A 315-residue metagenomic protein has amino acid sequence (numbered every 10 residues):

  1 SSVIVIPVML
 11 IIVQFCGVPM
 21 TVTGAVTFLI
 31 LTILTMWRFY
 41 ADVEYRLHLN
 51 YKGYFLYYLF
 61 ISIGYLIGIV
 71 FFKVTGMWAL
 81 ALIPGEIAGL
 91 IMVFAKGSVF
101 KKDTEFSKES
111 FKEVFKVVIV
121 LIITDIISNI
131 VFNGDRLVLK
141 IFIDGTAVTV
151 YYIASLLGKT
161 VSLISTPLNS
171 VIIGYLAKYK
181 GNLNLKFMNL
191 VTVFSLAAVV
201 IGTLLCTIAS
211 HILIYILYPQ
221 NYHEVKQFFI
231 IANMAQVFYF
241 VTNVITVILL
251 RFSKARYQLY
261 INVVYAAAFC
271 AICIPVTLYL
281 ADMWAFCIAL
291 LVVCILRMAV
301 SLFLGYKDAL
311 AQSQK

Functional and structural regions predicted by a protein language model:
S1-Q14, P19, G181-L205, G305: Membrane-water interface segments that mark the loop-to-transmembrane alpha-helix transition
I12-F28, I208-V237, W284: Interfacial segments at transmembrane-helix termini and the short loops linking adjacent helices
V22, S110-V117, L121, V138-K159 (+2 more regions): Interfacial/gating helices of multi-pass transporter permease domains
V22-L29, F55-K101, Y265-A268, D282-K307: Hydrophobic alpha-helical transmembrane segments
L34-L56, M234-V264, K307: Membrane-interface junctions at transmembrane-helix termini in multi-pass inner-membrane proteins
H48, K52-L59, T75-F132, V171 (+2 more regions): Interhelical loop/hinge segments that connect adjacent transmembrane helices in multipass membrane
Y151-S170, A198, G202, A232-Y239: Transmembrane helix-bundle signature of multi-pass secondary active exporters and lipid flippases
G158-N182, L250-R251: Helix-loop junctions and terminal segments of transmembrane helices in multi-pass membrane transport/translocation
